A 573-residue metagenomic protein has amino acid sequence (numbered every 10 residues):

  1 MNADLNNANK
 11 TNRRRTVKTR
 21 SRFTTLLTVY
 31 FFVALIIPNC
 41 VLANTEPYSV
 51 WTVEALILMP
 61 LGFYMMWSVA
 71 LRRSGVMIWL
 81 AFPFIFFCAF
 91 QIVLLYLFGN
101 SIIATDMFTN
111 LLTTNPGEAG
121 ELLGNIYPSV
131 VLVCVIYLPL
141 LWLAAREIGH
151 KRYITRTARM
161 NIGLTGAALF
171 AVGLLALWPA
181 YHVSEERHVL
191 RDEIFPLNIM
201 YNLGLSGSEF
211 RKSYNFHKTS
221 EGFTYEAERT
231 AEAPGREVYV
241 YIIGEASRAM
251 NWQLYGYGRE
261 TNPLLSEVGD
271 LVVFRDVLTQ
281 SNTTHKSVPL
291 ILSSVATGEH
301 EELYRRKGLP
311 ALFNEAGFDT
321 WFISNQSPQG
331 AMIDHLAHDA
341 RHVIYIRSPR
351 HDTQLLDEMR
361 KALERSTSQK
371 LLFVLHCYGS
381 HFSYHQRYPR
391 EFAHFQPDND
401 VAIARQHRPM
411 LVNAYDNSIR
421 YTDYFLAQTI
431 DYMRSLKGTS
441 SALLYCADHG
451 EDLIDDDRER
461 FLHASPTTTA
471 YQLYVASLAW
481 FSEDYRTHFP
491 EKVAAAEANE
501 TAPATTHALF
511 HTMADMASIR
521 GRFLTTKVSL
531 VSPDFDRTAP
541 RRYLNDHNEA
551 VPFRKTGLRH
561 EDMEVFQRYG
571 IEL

Functional and structural regions predicted by a protein language model:
N2-F195: Transmembrane and membrane-interface helices of multi-pass, inner-membrane envelope-modifying transferases
R15-V29, V69, S74-I78, L141 (+5 more regions): Membrane-interface soluble catalytic domains
T45, V189-R191, T297-H300, R408-D423 (+4 more regions): Active-site rim elements
Y64, D357-R360, N399-L443, E500 (+1 more regions): A long, amphipathic alpha-helix that forms part of the scaffold/cap immediately adjacent to metal-dependent active
V172-Y241, A246-A402, Y474, T506 (+1 more regions): Active-site-proximal alpha/beta segments of enzymes that process anionic O-linked groups
V240-Y241, Y421-L462, F510-A517: Metal-dependent active-site segment of extracytoplasmic phospho-/sulfohydrolases and closely related
G256-E260, T439-S440, Y445-P490, T526 (+1 more regions): Histidine-centered active-site microenvironments of extracellular/periplasmic hydrolases and transferases
L278, F322-S324, L372-G379, D416-T422 (+2 more regions): Short beta-strand segments
